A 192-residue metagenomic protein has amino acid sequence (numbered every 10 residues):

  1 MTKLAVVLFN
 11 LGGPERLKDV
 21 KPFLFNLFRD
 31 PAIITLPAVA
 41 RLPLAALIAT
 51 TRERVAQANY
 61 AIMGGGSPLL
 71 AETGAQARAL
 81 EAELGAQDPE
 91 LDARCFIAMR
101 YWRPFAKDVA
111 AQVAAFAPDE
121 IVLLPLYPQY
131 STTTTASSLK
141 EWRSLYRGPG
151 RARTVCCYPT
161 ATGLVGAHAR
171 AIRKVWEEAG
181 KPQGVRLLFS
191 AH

Functional and structural regions predicted by a protein language model:
M1-A191: Active-site-proximal alpha-helix that buttresses catalytic centers in soluble enzyme cores
